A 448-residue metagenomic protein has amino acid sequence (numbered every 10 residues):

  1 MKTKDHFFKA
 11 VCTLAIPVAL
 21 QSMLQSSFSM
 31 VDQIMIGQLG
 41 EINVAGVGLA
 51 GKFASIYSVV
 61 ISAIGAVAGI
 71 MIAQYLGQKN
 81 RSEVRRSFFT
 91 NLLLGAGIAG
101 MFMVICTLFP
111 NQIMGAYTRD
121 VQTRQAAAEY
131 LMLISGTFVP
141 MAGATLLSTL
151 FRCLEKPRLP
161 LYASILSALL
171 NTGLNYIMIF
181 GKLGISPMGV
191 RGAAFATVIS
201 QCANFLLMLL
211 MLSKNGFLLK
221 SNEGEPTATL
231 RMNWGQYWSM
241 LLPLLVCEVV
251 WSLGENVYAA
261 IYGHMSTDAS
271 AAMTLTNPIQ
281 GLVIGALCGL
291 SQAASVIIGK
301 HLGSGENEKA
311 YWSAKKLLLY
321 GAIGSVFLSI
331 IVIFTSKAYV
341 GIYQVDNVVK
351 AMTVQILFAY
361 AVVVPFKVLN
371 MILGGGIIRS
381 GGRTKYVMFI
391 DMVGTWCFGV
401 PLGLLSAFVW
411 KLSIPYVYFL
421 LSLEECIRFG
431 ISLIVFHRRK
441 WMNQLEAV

Functional and structural regions predicted by a protein language model:
M1-V18, I72-V139, I185-L242, I298-V363 (+1 more regions): Short alpha-helical transmembrane segments in multi-pass integral membrane proteins
K2-I34, Q38-L39, S55-V67, M71 (+7 more regions): N-terminal transmembrane alpha-helices
T13-D32, L133, S167, S200-N204 (+4 more regions): Transmembrane helical elements of multi-pass membrane transporters/channels
L20, L24, F28, Y57-I61 (+14 more regions): Residue-level hotspots within pore-lining transmembrane alpha-helices of multi-pass secondary transporters
M23, S27-A45, M114-V121, I177-M188 (+5 more regions): Helix-terminus/linker motif at the lipid-water interface of multi-pass membrane proteins
M30-I34, V104, L146-L150, G173-F180 (+8 more regions): Alpha-helical transmembrane segments of multipass membrane proteins
V44-V104, L108, M141-E155, L159-P160 (+2 more regions): Small-residue-rich hydrophobic transmembrane alpha-helices
G65, I134-C153, P160-N171, A193-M208 (+5 more regions): Short runs within selected transmembrane alpha-helices of multi-pass transporters and secretion channels
